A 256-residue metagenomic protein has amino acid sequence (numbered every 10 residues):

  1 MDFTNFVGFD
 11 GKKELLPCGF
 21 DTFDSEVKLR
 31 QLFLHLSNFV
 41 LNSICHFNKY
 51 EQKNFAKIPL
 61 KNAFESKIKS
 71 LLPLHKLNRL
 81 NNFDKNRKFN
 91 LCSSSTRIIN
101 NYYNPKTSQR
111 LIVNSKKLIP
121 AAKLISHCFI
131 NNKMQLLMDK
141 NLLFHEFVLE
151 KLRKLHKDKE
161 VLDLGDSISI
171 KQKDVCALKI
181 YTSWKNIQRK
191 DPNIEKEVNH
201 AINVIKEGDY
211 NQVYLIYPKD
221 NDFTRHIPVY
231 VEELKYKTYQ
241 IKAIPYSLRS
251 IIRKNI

Functional and structural regions predicted by a protein language model:
M1-L137: Terminal, charged accessory segments of proteins
M134-I256: Catalytic core segments in nucleotide and nucleic-acid processing enzymes
